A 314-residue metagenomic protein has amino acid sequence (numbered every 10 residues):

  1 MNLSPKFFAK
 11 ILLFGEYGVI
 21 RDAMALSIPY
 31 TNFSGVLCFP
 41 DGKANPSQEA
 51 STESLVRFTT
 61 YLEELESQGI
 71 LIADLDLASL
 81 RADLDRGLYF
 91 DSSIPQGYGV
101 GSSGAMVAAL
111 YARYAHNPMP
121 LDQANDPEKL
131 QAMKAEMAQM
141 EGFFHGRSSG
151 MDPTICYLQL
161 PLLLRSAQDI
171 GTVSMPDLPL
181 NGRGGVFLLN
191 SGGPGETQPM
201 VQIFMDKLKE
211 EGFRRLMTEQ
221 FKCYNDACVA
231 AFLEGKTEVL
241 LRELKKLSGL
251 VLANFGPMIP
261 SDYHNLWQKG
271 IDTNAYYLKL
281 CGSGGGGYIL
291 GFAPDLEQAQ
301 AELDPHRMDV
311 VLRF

Functional and structural regions predicted by a protein language model:
N2-F14, G18-I20, S27-I28, G35-D85 (+4 more regions): C-terminal nucleotide
P29-Y30, V107: Generic structural signal for well-ordered secondary structure
S93-A105: Gly/Ser-rich catalytic serine loop of serine hydrolases
G101-S103, C281-G286: Glycine-rich beta-strand-to-loop/alpha-helix junction loops that act as flexible
A105-N117: Stable alpha-helical structural segments in soluble proteins, enriched in small hydrophobic residues
